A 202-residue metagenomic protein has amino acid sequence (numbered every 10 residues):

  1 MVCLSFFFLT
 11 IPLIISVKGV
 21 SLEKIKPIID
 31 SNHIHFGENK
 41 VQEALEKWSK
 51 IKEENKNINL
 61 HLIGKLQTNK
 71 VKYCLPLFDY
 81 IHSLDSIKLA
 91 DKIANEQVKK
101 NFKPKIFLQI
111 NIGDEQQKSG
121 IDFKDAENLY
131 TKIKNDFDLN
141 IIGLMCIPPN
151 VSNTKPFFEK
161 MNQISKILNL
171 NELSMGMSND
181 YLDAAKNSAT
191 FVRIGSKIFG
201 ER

Functional and structural regions predicted by a protein language model:
M1-E172, M177-N179, A185-N187: Conserved alpha/beta-domain cores
I198-G200: Expand to "…catalyze enediolate/carbanion chemistry for C-C bond making/breaking, isomerization, decarboxylation
